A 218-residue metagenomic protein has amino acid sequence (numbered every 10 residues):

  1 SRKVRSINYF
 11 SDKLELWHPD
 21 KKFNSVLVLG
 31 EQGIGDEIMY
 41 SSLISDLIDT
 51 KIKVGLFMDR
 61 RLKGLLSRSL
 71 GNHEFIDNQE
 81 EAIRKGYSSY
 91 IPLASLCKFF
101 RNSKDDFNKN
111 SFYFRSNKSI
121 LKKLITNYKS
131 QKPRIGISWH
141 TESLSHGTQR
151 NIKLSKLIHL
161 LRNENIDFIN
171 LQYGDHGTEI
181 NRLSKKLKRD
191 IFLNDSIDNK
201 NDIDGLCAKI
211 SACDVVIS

Functional and structural regions predicted by a protein language model:
S1-S218: Catalytic machinery of carbohydrate-active enzymes, primarily nucleotide-sugar-dependent glycosyltransferases
